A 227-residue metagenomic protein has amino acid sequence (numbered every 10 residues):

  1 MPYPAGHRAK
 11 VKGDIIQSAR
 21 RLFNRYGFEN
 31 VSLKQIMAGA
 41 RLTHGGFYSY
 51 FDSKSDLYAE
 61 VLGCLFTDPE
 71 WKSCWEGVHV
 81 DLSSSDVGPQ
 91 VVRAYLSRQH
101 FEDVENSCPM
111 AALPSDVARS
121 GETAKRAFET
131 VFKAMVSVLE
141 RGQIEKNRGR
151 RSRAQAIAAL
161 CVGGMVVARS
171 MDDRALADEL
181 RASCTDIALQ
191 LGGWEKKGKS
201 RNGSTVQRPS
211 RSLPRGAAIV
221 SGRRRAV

Functional and structural regions predicted by a protein language model:
M1-R8, W194-V227: N-terminal intrinsically disordered/low-complexity leader segments
K10, D14, S18-D56, E60: Helix-turn-helix
I16, A59, P89, F132-E140 (+3 more regions): An amphipathic alpha-helix signature
E60, C74-N106, A154: Hydrophobic alpha-helical connector segments
G63-P69: Short, basic, alpha-helical segments at the C-terminal edge of helix-turn-helix-like DNA-binding modules
V87-V91, F101-E129: Amphipathic alpha-helical segments used for helix-helix packing
V91, Y95, M110-P114, I157 (+1 more regions): Short alpha-helical scaffolding segments that buttress acidic/His motifs in well-ordered protein cores
G121-T130, G142-G203: Hydrophobic/aromatic-rich alpha-helical bundle segments in the mid-to-C-terminal region
